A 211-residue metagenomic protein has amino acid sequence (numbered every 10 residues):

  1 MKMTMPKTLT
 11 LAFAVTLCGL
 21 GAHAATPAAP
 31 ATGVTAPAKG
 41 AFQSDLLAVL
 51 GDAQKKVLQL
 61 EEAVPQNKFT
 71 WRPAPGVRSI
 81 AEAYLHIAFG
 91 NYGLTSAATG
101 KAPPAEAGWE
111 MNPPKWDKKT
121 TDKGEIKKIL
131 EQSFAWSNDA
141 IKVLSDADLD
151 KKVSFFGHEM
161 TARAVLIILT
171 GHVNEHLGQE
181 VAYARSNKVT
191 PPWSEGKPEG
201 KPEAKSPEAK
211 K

Functional and structural regions predicted by a protein language model:
M1-A12: Bacterial N-terminal signal peptides that target proteins for export
T10-G21: Bacterial N-terminal signal peptides
G21-P30: Boundary at the C-terminal end of the N-terminal hydrophobic targeting segment
A29-F42: N-terminal low-complexity, Pro/Thr/Ser-rich intrinsically disordered segments that act as propeptides or flexible
L47-G51, L58, K68-M111, S154-K211: Short, contiguous alpha-helical
K56-Q59, A63, Q132, W136-A140 (+1 more regions): Solvent-exposed, charged/polar functional surfaces in cytosolic regulatory/catalytic domains
K115-V153, T161-E175: Acidic/histidine-rich alpha-helical segments that form the ligand environment of transition-metal centers
